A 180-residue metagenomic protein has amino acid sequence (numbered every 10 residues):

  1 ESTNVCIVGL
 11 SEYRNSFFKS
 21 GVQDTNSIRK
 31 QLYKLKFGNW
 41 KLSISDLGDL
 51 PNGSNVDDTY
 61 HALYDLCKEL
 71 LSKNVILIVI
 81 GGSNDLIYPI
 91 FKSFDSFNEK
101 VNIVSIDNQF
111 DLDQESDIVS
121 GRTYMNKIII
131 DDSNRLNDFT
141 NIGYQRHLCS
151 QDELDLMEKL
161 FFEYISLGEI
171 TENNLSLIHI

Functional and structural regions predicted by a protein language model:
E1-I7, E12-I178: Conserved alpha-helical scaffold segments that buttress catalytic/binding sites
